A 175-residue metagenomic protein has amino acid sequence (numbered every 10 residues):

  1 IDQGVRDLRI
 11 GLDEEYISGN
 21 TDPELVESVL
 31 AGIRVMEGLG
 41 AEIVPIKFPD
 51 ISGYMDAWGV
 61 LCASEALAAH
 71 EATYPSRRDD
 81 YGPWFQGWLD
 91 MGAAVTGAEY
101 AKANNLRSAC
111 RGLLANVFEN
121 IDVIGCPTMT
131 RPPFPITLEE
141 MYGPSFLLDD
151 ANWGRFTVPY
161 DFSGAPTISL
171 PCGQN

Functional and structural regions predicted by a protein language model:
I1-V60, A93-A94, E99: Gly/Ser-rich, acidic/histidine-flanked active-site/gating loops
G4-E14, L61-A115, M129-R131, S169-N175: Short helix-loop capping/hinge segments that flank enzyme active sites or metal/cofactor-binding pockets
G19, P132-P133: Short glycine-rich, flexible loops that bind phosphorylated cofactors or substrates
A57-C62, E140-Y142: Short low-complexity, flexible loop/linker segments enriched in glycine and/or proline with clustered acidic
A72, K102, P133-G154: Short, surface-exposed loop/helix-turn segments at secondary-structure junctions that function as lids/hinges flanking
N116, L147-L170: Small-aliphatic-rich amphipathic alpha-helix that forms the alpha element of a beta-alpha
D122: Conserved acidic residues
